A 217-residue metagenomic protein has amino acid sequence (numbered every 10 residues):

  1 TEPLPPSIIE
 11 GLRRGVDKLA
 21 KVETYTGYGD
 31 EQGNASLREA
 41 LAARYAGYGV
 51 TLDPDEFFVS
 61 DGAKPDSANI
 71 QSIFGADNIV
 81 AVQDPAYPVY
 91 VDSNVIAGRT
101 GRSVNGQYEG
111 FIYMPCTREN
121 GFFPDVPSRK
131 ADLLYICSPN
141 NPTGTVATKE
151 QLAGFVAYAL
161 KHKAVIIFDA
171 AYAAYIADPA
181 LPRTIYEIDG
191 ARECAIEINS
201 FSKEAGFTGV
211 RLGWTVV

Functional and structural regions predicted by a protein language model:
T1-D61: N-terminal small-domain helix-loop-helix segment of the aminotransferase-like
N34-L41, D53-N78, T208-G213: Conserved beta-loop-alpha segment that forms the PLP phosphate-binding cup at the N-terminus of a helix
D61-P65, N69-S72, V82-G106: Substrate-binding/gating loop at the entrance of the active-site cleft, primarily in PLP-dependent aminotransferase-like
N78, K161-A164, A191-E193: A short helix->loop->beta-strand "cap" motif at the edges of active sites that frequently abuts
P85, A170-Y172, S200-F201: Short strand-turn motif at the edge of the Rossmann-like AdoMet-binding core
V104-P179, R183: Active-site phosphate-binding strand-loop segment of PLP-dependent enzymes
L181, E187-V217: Active-site PLP attachment segment
